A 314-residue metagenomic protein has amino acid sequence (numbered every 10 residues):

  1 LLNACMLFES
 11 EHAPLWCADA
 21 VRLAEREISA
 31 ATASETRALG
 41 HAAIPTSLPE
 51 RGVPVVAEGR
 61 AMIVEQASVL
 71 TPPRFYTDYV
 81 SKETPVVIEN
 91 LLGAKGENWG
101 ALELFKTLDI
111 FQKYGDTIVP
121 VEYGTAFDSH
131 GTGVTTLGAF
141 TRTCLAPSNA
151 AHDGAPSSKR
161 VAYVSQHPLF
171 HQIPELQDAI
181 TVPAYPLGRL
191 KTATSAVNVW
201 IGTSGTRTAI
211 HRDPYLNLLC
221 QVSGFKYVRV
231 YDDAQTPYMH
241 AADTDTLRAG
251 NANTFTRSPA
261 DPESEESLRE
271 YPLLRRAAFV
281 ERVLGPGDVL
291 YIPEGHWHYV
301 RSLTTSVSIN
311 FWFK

Functional and structural regions predicted by a protein language model:
L1-V289, W297-K314: N-terminal accessory scaffold of Fe(II)-dependent oxygenases
